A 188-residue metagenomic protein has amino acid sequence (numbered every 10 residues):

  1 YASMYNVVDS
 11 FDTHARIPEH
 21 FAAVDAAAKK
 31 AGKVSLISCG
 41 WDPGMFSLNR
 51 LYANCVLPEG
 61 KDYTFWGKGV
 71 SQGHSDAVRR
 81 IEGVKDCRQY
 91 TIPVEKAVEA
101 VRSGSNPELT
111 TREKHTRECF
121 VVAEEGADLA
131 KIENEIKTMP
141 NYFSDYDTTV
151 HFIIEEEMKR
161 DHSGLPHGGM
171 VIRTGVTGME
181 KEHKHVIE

Functional and structural regions predicted by a protein language model:
S3, F11-S35: Rossmann-fold NAD(P)-binding glycine/threonine-rich loop
V7-S10, S35-C39, F65, Q89: General beta-strand structural signal in soluble alpha/beta enzymes
H14-I17, S38-S47, K68-S71: Gly/Ser/Thr-rich loops at beta-strand to alpha-helix junctions that form or flank small-molecule/cofactor-binding
A22-D25, M45-K61, D76-C87: Oxidoreductase and adenylate-handling cofactor-binding alpha/beta cores
A28-A31, L57-E59, R112-R117: Acidic/polar active-site rim loop that often engages polyanionic ligands
K29-N54, E188: Short alpha-helices
A53-V56, K61-F65, E118-A123: Short beta-strand and adjoining strand-loop segment in the mid-core of the Rossmann-like NAD(P)-dependent dehydrogenase
V70-E188: C-terminal substrate-binding/catalytic lobe of Rossmann-fold NAD(P)-dependent oxidoreductases
